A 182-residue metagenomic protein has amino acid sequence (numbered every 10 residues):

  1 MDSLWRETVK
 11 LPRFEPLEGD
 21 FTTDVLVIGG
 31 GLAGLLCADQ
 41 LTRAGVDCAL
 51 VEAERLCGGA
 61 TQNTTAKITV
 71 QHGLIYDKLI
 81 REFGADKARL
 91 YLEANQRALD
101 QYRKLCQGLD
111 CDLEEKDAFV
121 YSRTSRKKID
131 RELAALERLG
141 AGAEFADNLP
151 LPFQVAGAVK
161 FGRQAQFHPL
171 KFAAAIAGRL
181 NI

Functional and structural regions predicted by a protein language model:
M1-V25, R43: Extreme N-terminal leader/targeting segments of oxidoreductases
F21-L50: N-terminal Rossmann-like FAD-binding beta1-loop-alpha1 element of flavoenzymes
A60-Q62: Conserved catalytic-core motifs of eukaryotic protein kinase domains, centered on the activation segment
A66-V70, G162: Short, hinge-like loop/turn segments at secondary-structure boundaries
Q71-D147: Dinucleotide-binding Rossmann-like beta1-alpha1 core, especially the glycine-rich loop that anchors the ADP
L133-E137, A158-I182: Helical element adjacent to the flavin cofactor pocket in flavoenzyme catalytic cores
